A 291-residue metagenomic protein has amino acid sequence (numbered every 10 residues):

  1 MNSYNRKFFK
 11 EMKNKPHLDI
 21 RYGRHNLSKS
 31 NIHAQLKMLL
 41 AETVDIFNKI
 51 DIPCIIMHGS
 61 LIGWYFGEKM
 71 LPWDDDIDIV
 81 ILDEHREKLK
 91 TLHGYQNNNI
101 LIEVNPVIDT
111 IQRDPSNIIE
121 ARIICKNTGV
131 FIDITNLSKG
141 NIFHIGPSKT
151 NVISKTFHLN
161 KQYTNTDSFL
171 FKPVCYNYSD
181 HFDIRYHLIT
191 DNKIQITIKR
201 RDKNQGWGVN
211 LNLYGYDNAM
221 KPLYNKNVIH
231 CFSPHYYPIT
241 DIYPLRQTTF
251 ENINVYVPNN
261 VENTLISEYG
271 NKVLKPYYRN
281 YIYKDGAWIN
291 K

Functional and structural regions predicted by a protein language model:
M1-P53, H58, I62-D74, I81-K291: The feature captures the alpha-helical scaffold/lid subdomain characteristic of nucleotidyltransferase
